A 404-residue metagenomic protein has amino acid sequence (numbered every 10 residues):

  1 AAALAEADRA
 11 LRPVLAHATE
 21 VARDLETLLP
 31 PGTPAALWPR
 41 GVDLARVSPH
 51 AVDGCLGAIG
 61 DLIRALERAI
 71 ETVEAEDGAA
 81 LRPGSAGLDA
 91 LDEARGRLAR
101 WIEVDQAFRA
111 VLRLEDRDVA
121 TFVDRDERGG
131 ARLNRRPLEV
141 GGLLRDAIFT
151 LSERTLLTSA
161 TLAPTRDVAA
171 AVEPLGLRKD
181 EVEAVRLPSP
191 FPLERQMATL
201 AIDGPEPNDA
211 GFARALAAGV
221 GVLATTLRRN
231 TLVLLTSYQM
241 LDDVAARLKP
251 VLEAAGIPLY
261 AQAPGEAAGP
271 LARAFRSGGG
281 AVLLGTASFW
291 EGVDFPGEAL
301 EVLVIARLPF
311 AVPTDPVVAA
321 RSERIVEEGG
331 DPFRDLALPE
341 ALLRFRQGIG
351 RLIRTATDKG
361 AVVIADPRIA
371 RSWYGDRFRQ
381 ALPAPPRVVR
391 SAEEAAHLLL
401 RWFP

Functional and structural regions predicted by a protein language model:
A1-P404: ASCE RecA-like P-loop NTPase motor cores that couple ATP hydrolysis to mechanical translocation on nucleic acids
